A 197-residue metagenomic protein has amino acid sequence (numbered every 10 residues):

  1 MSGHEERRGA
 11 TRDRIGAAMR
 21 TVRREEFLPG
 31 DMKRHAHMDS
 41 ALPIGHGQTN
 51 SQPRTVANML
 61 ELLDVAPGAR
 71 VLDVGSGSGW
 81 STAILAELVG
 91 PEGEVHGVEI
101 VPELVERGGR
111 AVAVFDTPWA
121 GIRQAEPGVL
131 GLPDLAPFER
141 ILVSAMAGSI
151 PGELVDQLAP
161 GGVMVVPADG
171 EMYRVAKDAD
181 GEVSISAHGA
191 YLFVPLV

Functional and structural regions predicted by a protein language model:
M1-L72, W80-I84, L88, E103-V114 (+2 more regions): Class I SAM-dependent transferase core
D64-S184: Conserved nucleotide-cofactor-binding alpha/beta core module
